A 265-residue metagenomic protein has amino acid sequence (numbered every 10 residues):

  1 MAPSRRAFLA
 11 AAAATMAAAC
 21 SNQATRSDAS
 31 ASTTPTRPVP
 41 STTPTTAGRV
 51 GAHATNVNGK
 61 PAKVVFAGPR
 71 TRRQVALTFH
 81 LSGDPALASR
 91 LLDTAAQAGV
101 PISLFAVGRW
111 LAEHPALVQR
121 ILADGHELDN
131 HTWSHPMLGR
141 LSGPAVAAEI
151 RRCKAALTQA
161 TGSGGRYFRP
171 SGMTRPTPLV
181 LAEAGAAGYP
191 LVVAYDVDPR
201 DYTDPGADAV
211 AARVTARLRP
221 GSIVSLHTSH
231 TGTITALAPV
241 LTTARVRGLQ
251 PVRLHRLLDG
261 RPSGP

Functional and structural regions predicted by a protein language model:
M1-T15, A19: N-terminal secretory signal peptides and thylakoid transit peptides that target proteins across membranes
S4, T25, R253-L254: Secondary-structure junction/capping motif
S21-T42: Short, low-complexity, disordered segments immediately C-terminal to signal peptides in bacterial exported proteins
P35-R37, T42-P44, G48-R49, V57-T71 (+3 more regions): C-terminal domain-boundary segment and adjacent tail
V39-P44, V64-P69, A96-R109, A160-F168 (+2 more regions): Short charge-dense sequence patches
G48-L141, A145-E149, A156: Active-site beta->alpha N-cap acidic-glycine motif
R90, P136-P265: Catalytic domains of cell-wall/extracellular-matrix polysaccharide-remodeling enzymes, centered on de-N-acetylation
